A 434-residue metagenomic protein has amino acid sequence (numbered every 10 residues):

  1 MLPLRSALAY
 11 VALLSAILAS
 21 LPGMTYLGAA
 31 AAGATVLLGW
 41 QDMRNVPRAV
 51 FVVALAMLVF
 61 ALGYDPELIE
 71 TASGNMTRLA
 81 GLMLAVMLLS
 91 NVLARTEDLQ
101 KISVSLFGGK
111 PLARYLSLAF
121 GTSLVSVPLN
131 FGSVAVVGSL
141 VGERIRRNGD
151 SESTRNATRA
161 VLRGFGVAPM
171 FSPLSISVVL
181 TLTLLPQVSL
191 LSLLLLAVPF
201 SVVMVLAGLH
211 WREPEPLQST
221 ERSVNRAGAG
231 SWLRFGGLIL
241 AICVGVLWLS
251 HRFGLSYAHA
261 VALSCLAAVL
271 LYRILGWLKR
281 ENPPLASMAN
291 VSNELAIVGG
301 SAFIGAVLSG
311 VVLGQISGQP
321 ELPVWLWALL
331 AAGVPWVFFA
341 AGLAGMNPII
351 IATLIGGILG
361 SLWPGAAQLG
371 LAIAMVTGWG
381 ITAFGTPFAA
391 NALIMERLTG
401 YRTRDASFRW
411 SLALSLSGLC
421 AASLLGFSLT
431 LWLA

Functional and structural regions predicted by a protein language model:
S6-V11, G23-A61, L79-V86, G236-A241 (+3 more regions): Hydrophobic mid-bilayer segments of alpha-helices in multi-pass membrane transport proteins, especially secondary
Y10-S15, N148-G149, R155-S177, S192-G208 (+2 more regions): C-terminal transmembrane helix pair
A61-E70, A241-L249, V298-G314, S361-A374 (+1 more regions): Hydrophobic alpha-helical transmembrane segments in multi-pass integral membrane proteins
Y64-T96, A119-S123, R280-G314, W336: Core transmembrane alpha-helical segments of multi-pass membrane transporters/permeases
S90-E97, L124-G138, A168-S175, L308-G310 (+2 more regions): Short helix-coil transition sites and intra-membrane helix breaks within transmembrane domains of multi-pass
I102-V167, V178, L182-L184, N347-V376: Hydrophobic transmembrane alpha-helices that form the pore/transport pathway of multi-pass ion and small-solute
V104, R212-G237, L278-A289: Flexible interhelical linker loops that connect adjacent transmembrane helices in multi-pass membrane transporters
I239-I351: Transmembrane helical segments that form the transport core of multi-pass membrane transport proteins
